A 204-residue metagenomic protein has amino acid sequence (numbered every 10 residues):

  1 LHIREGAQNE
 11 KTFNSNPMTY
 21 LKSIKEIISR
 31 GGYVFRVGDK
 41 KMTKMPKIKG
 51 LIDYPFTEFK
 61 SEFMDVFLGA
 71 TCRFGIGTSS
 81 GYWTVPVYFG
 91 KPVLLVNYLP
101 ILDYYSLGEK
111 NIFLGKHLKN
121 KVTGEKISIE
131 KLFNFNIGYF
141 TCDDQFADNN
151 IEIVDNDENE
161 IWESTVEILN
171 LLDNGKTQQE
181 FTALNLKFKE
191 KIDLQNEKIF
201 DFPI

Functional and structural regions predicted by a protein language model:
L1-A7, P17-S61, E180-K191: Catalytic donor nucleotide-activated moiety binding site of glycosyltransferases and closely related
Q8-T12: Surface-exposed cleft-lining segments at the edges of enzyme active sites
F13-N16, S61, V154, E158: Aromatic-acidic/polar surface patches that form glycan- and anion
S15-K22, G69, W162-E163: Well-ordered, non-membrane alpha-helical segments in soluble/globular domains
Y33, G81, N174-Q178: Intrinsically disordered or highly flexible coil/loop and linker segments, enriched in small and charged/polar residues
D65-N111: A donor-sugar binding/catalytic signature common to diverse glycosyltransferases and related nucleotide-sugar
E109-I204: Leloir-type glycosyltransferase catalytic cores
